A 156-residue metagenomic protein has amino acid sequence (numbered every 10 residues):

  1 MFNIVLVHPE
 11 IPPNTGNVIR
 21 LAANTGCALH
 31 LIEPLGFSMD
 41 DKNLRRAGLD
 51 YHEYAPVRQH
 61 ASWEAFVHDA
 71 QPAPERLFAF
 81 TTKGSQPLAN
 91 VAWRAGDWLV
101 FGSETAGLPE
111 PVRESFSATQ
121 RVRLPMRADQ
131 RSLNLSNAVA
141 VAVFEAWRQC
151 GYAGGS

Functional and structural regions predicted by a protein language model:
M1-S156: Post-transcriptional modification and biogenesis factors for structured RNAs of the translation apparatus
